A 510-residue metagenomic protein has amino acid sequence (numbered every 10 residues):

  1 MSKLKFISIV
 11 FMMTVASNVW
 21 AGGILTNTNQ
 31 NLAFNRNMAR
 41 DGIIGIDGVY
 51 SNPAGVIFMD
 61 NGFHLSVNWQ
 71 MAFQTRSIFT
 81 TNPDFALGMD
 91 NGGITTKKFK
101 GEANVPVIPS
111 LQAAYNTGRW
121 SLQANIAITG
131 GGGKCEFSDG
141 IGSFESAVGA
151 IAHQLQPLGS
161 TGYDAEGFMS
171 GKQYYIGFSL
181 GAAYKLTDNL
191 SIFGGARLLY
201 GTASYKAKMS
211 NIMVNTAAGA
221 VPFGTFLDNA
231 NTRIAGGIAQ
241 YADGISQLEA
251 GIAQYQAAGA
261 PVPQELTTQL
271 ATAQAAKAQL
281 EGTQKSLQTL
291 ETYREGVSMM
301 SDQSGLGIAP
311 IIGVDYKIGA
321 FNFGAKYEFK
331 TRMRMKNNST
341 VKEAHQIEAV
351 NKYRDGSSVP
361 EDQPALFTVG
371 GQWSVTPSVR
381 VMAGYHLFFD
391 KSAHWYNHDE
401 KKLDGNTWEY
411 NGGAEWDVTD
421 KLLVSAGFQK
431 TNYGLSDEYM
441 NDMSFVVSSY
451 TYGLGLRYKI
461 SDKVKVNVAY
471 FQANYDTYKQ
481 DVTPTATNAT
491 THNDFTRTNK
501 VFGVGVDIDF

Functional and structural regions predicted by a protein language model:
S17-K134, F445, F471: N-terminal, post-signal peptide beta-strand-biased segments of exported outer-membrane/organellar beta-barrel and other
D47, N104-P109, Y174-F178, L306-P310 (+5 more regions): Residues that define the transmembrane beta-barrel architecture of outer-membrane proteins
I57, A114-T117, L180, Y184 (+8 more regions): Residue-level signature of outer-membrane beta-barrel architecture
F63, R119-L122, N189-I192, A320-F323 (+4 more regions): Repeated loop/turn-to-beta-strand initiation elements of outer-membrane beta-barrel proteins
L65-F73, A124-I128, G194-L198, A325-F329 (+3 more regions): Transmembrane beta-barrel strands of outer-membrane/channel proteins
S77-P83, C135-G142, Y205-M213, M335-K342 (+3 more regions): Outer-membrane beta-barrel translocator domains and adjoining extracellular loop/strand segments of Gram-negative
T95-F99, Y163-F168, E295-M300, K352-S358 (+3 more regions): Extracellular loop and loop/strand-boundary signature of outer-membrane beta-barrel proteins
L456-Y458, T496-F510: Outer-membrane beta-barrel "beta-signal"
